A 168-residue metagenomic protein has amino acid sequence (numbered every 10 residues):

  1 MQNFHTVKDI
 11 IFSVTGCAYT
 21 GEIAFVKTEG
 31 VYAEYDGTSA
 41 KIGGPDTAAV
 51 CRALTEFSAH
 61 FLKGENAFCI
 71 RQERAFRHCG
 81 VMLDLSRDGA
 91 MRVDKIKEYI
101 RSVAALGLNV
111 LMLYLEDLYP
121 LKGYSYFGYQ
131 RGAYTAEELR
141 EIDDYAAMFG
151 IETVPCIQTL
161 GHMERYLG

Functional and structural regions predicted by a protein language model:
Q2-T6, D36-G168: Feature activates predominantly on carbohydrate-active enzymes
D9-G44: Short, well-ordered secondary-structure micro-motifs within conserved domains or adaptor modules
